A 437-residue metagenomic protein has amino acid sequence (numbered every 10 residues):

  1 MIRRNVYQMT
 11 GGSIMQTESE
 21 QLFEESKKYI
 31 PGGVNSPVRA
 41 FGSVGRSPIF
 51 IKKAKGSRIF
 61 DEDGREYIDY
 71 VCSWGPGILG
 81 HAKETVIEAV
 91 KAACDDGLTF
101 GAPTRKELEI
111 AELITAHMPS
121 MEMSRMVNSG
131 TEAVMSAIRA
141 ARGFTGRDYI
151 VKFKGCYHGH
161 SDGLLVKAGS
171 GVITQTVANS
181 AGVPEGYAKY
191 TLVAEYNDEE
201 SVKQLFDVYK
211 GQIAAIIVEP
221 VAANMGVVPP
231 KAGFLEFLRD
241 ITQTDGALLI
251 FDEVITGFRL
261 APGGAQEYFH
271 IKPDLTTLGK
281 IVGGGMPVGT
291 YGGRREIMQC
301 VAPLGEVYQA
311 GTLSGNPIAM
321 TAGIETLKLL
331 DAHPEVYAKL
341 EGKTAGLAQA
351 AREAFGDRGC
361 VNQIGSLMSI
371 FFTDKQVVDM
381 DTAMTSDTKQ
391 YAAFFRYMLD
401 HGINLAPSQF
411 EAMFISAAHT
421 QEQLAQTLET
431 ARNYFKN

Functional and structural regions predicted by a protein language model:
I2-I14: Short, Lys/Arg-enriched N-terminal segments with co-localized hydrophobic residues within the first ~10-30 amino acids
M15-N437: Conserved N-terminal phosphate-binding loop of PLP-dependent enzymes in the Aspartate aminotransferase
